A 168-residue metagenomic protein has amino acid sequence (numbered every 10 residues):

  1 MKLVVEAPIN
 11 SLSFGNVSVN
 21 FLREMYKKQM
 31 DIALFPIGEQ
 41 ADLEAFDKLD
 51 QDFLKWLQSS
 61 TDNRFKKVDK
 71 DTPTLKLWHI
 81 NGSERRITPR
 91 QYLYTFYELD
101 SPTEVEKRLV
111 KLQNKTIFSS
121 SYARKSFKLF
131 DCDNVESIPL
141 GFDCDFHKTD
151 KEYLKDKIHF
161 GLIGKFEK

Functional and structural regions predicted by a protein language model:
V4, D42-S126: Extended catalytic core of nucleotide-activated donor transferases of GT-like folds
A7-V17: A short, glycine/small-residue-rich beta-strand->loop->alpha-helix junction that serves as a flexible
G15-M25: Short amphipathic alpha-helix
M30-L43: A short beta-strand-loop structural module common to alpha/beta enzyme folds
F35, Y94, I138: Hydrophobic residues at beta-strand termini and immediately following loops that shape nucleotide-binding pockets
E104-V105, F142-K157: Acidic anion/phosphate-binding donor-loop and adjacent secondary structure in glycosyltransferase catalytic cores
N114-K125, C132-K148: Donor nucleotide-sugar binding/catalytic pocket of nucleotide-sugar-dependent glycosyltransferases
Y153-K168: Conserved donor-binding/catalytic core segment of Leloir-type glycosyltransferases
